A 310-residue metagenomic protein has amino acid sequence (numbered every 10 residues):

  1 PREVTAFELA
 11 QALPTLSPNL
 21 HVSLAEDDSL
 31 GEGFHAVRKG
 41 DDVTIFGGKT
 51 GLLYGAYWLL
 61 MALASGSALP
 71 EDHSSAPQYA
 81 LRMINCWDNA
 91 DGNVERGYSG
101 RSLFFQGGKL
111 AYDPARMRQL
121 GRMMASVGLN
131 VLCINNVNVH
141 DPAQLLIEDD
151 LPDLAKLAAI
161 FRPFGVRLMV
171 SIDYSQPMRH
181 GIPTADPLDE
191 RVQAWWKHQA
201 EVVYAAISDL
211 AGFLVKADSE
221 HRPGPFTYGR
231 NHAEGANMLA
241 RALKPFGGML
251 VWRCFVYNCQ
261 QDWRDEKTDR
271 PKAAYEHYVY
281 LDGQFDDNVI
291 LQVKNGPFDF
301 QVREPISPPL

Functional and structural regions predicted by a protein language model:
P1-T15: Short, charged N-terminal beta->alpha structural module
R2, A6, K49-L52, K267-A274: Intrinsic-disorder-associated interaction segments
R2-V4, S29-L30, Q301: Short, charged/polar "capping" segments at the starts of alpha-helices and the immediately preceding loops
E8, A12, S29, K39-A217 (+1 more regions): Feature activates predominantly on carbohydrate-active enzymes
L16-L30: Auxiliary, metal-adjacent structural segments of Zn-dependent hydrolase domains
S17, G107-L110, K156, I182-L310: Catalytic-core regions of glycoside hydrolase
E26-D27, Y174-Q176, F255-N258: Short beta-alpha junction loops
E32-K39, P305: Short, surface-exposed beta-strand/loop micro-motifs that present aromatic residues
